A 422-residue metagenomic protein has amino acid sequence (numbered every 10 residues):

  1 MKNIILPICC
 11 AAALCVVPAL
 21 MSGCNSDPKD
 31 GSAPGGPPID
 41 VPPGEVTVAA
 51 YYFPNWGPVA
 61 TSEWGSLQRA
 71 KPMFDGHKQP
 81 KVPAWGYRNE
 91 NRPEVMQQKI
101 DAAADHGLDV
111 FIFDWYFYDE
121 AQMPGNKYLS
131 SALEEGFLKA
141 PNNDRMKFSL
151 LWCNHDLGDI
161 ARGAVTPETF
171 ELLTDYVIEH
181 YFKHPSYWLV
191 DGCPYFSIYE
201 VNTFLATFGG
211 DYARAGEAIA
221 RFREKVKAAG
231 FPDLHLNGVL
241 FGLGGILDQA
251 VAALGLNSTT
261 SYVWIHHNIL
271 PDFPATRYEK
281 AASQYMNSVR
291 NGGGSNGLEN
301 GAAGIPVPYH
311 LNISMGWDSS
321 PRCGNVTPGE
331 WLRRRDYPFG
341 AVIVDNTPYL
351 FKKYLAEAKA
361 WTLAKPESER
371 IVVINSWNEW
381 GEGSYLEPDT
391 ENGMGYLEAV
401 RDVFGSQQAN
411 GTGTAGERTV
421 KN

Functional and structural regions predicted by a protein language model:
M1, V16-D40: Bacterial Sec-dependent N-terminal signal peptides
M1-C10: Bacterial N-terminal signal peptides that target proteins for export
I4-I5, D27, E379: Residue-level detector of intrinsically disordered/flexible regions characterized by low predicted structural confidence
P7, G23-C24, K421: Residue-level recognition of alpha-helix boundary/capping or hinge positions
C10-V16: Core hydrophobic alpha-helical transmembrane segments of single-pass membrane proteins
G31-N422: Glycan-processing catalytic domains of CAZymes
